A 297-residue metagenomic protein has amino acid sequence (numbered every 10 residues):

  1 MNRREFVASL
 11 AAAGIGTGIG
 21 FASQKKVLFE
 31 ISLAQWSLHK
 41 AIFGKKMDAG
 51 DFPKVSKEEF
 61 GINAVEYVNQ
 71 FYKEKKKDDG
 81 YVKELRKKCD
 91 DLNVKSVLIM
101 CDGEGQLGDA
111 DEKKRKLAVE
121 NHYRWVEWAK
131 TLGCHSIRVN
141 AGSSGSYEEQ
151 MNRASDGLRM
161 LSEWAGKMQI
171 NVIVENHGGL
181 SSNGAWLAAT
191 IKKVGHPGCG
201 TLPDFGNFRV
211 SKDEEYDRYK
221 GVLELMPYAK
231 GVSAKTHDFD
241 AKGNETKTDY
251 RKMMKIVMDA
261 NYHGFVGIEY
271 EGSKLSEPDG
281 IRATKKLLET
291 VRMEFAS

Functional and structural regions predicted by a protein language model:
N2-N63, L180-S297: Histidine-acidic metal/acid-base catalytic patches
L10-K25, E30, K54, V82 (+5 more regions): Active-site acidic/histidine proton-transfer and metal-coordination neighborhood in alpha/beta enzyme cores
A34-L38, V68-Q70, D102: Acidic/polar N-terminal loop/beta-strand segments that form early-domain functional surfaces
M47-G50, E74-Y81: Aromatic- and glycine-enriched glycan-recognition loops and surfaces that form the carbohydrate-binding subsites
E59-K76: N-terminal substrate-binding region of glycoside hydrolase catalytic domains
E66-Y67, V172-N176, A241: Short catalytic-loop micro-motif centered on adjacent basic/acidic residues
V68, M100-D102, N140, K235 (+1 more regions): Conserved residues at the C-terminal ends of beta-strands
N69-F71, E175-H177, E271: A short gly/proline-enriched turn/hairpin at secondary-structure junctions
